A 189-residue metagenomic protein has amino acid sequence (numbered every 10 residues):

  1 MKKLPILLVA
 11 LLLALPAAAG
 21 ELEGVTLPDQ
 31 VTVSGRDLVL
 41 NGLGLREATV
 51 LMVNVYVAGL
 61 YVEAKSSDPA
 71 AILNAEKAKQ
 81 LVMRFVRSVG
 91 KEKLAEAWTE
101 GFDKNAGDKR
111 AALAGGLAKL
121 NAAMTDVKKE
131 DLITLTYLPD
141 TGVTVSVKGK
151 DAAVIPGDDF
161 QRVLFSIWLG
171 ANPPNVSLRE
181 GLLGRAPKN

Functional and structural regions predicted by a protein language model:
M1-L4: Positively charged n-region of N-terminal signal peptides that target proteins for export
A14-P16: N-terminal signal peptide c-region/cleavage motif recognized by signal peptidases
A19-L73, D108: N-terminal secretory signal peptides
G24-L27, Y137-T141: A short, compositionally biased
E63-D140: Mid-length scaffold segments of soluble, non-membrane domains
V147-G149: Short strand-turn-strand beta-turns centered on an Asx-Gly dipeptide
A152-L178: Flexible glycine-rich active-site/ligand-binding loops centered on an Asp-His dyad
S177-N189: Cysteine/selenocysteine-centered motifs that mediate thiol-based redox chemistry or coordinate metal-sulfur cofactors
